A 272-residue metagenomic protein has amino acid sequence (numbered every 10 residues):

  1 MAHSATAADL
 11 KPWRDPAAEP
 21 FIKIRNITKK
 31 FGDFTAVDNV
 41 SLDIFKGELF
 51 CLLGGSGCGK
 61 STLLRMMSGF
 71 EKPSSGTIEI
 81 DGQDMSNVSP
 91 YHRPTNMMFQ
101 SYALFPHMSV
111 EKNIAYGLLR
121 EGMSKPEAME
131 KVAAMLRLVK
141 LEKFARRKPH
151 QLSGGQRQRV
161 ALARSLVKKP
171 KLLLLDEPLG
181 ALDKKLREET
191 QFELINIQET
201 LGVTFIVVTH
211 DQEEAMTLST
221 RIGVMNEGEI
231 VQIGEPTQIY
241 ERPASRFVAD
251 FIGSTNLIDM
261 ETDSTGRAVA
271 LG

Functional and structural regions predicted by a protein language model:
L53-G55: The feature captures the beta-strand-to-loop junction immediately N-terminal to the Walker
S61-L64, V160: ABC ATPase nucleotide-binding domain helices that frame the ATP-binding cleft
S68: Helix-to-loop junction immediately C-terminal to a conserved catalytic motif
G76-D84: Conserved ABC transporter NBD signature motif
V88-F247: ABC ATPase nucleotide-binding domains
A244-G272: ATPase nucleotide-binding modules
